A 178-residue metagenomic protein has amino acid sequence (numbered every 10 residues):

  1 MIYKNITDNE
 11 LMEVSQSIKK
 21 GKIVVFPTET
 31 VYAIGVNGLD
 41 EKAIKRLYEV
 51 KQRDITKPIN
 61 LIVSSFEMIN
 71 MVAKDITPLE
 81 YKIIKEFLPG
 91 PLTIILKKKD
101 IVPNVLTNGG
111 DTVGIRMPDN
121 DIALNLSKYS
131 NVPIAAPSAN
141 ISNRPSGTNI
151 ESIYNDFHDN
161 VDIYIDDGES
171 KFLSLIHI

Functional and structural regions predicted by a protein language model:
M1-H177: Active-site-adjacent structural elements in enzyme catalytic cores
